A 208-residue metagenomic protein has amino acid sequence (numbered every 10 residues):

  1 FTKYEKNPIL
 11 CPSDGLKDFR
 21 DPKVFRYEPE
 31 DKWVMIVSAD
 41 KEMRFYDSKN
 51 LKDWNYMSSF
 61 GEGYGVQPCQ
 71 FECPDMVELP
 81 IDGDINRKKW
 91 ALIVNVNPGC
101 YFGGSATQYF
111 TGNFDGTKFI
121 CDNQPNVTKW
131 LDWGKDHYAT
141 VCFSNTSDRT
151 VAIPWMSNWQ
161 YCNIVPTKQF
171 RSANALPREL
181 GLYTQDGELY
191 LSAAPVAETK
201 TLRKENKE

Functional and structural regions predicted by a protein language model:
F1, F45-L51: Conserved Ser/Thr-centered positions that define the repeating blades of beta-propeller domains
F1-R26, V37, N55-E78, K118-T140 (+1 more regions): Surface loop/turn signatures of beta-propeller and other carbohydrate-active proteins
E5-D14, D18-Y46, Y56-Y64, V77 (+3 more regions): Hydrophobic core segments of beta-strands in well-ordered, beta-rich domains
E42-D47, C100-T111, N163, L176: Structural motif
K49-K52, F114-G116: Short loop/turn segments that connect beta-strands within beta-propeller blades
C69, N86, G103-G104: Short glycine/proline-enriched turns and hinge-like loops at secondary-structure junctions
I81: Gly/Ser/Thr-rich phosphate-binding loops and adjoining beta-strand/alpha-helix segments that form adenosine-phosphate
I85, T111-E208: Beta-rich accessory regions
